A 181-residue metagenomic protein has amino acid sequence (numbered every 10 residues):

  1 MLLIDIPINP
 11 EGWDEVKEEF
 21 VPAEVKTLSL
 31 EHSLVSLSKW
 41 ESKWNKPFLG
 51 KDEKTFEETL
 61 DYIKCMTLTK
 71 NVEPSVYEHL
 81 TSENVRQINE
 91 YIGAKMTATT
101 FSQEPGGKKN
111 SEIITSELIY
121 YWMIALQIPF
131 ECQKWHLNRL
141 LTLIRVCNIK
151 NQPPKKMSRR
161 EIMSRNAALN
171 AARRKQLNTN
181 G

Functional and structural regions predicted by a protein language model:
M1-E41, F48-E53, K70-K156: An amphipathic, hydrophobic-aromatic interaction surface with interspersed Lys/Arg that forms lipid/phosphate-bearing
E58-T59: Short N-terminal amphipathic alpha-helices
L143-G181: Alpha-helical oligomerization segments
